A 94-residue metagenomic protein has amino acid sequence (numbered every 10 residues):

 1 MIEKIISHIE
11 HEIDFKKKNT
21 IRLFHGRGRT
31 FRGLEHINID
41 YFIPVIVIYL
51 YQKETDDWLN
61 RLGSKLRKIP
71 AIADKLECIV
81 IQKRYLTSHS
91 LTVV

Functional and structural regions predicted by a protein language model:
M1-V45, L50-K53, R67: Non-catalytic accessory regions of SAM-dependent methyltransferases
R32-G33, N38-D40, L59-V94: Non-catalytic substrate-recognition/targeting regions of SAM-dependent transferases
D56: Flexible, glycine- and charge-enriched loops at secondary-structure boundaries
